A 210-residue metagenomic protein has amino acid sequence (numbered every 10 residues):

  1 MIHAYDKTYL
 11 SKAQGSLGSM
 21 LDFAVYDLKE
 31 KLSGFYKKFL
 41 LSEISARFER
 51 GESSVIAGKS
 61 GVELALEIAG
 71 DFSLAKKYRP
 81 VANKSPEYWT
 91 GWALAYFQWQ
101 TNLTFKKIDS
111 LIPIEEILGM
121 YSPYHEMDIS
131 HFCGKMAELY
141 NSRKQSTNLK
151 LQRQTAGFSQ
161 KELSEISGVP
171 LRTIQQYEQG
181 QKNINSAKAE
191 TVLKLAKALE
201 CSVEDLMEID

Functional and structural regions predicted by a protein language model:
M1-T101, K135, Y140: C-terminal alpha-helical interaction appendages
V25, R153, S164, A196: The alpha-helix within a helix-turn-helix
A65-F72, A189-D205: DNA major-groove recognition helix of helix-turn-helix/homeodomain DNA-binding modules
K135-G157: A short, Lys/Arg-rich alpha-helix, primarily the initiator
L149, L163-S164, I174-Y177, L206: Conserved hydrophobic/aromatic packing and binding residues within compact polymer-binding modules
S159, P170-T173, K188, S202: Short coil turns linking two alpha-helices in DNA-binding domains
V169-N185: Recognition helix of helix-turn-helix/homeodomain-like DNA-binding domains that insert into the DNA major groove
